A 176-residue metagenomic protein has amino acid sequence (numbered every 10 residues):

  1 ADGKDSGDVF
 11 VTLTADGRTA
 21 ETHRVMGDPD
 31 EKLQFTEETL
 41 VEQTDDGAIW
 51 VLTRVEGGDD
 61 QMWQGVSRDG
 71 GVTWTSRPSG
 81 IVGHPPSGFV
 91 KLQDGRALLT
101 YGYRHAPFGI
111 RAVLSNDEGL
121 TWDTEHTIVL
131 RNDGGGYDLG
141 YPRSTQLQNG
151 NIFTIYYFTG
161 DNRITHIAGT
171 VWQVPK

Functional and structural regions predicted by a protein language model:
A1-K176: Asp-box/BNR beta-propeller blade signature and adjacent active/binding-site loops in extracellular glycan-interacting
